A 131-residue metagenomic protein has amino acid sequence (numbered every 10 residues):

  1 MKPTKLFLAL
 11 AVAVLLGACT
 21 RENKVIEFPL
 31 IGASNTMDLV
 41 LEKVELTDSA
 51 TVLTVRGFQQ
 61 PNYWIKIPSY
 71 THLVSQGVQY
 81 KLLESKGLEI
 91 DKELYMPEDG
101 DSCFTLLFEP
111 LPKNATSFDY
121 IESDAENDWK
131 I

Functional and structural regions predicted by a protein language model:
M1-V25: Bacterial Sec-dependent N-terminal signal peptides
N23-T47, G77-L88: Low-complexity, acidic Ser/Thr/Pro/Gly-rich terminal tails and inter-domain linkers that flank the onset of structured
E45, R56, T105-E109: Generic structural detector for well-ordered beta-strands
A50-Q59: Short, well-ordered beta-strand segments enriched in hydrophobic/aromatic residues
F58-M96: The feature marks short-to-medium sequence segments in extracytoplasmic or secretory-pathway proteins
L83-F118, E122-A125: Short, solvent-exposed, Trp/other aromatic-anchored flexible loops in extracytoplasmic proteins
W129-I131: Edge beta-strands of extracellular beta-sandwich domains
